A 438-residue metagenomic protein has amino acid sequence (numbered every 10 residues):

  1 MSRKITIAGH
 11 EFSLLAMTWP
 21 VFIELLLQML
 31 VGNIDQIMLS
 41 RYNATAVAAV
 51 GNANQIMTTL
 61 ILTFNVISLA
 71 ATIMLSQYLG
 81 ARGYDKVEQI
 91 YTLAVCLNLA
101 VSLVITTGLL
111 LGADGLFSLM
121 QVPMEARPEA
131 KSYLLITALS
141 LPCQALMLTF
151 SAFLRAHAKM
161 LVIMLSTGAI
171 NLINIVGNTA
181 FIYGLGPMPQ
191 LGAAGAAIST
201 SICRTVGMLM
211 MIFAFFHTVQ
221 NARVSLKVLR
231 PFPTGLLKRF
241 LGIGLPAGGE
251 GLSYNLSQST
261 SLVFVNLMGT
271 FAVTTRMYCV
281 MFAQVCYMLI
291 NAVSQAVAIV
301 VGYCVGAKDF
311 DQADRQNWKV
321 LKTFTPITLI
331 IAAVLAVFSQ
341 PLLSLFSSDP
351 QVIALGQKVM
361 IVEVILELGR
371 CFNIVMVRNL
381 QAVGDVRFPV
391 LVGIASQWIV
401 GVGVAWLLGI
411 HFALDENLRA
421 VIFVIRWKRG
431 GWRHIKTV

Functional and structural regions predicted by a protein language model:
M1-V21, L75-P142, M188-L245, V301-L366 (+1 more regions): Short alpha-helical transmembrane segments in multi-pass integral membrane proteins
A16, L39-T58, I90, E125-E129 (+5 more regions): Interfacial/gating helices of multi-pass transporter permease domains
A16-D35, I136, I170, C203-G207 (+4 more regions): Transmembrane helical elements of multi-pass membrane transporters/channels
V21, L25, Q36-I37, I73 (+14 more regions): Transmembrane alpha-helix boundary and packing residues in multipass membrane permease domains and related
L26, L30-A48, F117-M124, G177-L191 (+4 more regions): Helix-terminus/linker motif at the lipid-water interface of multi-pass membrane proteins
Q28, G32-D35, L39, I61-S68 (+17 more regions): Alpha-helical transmembrane segments and their lipid-water interface positions in multi-pass membrane proteins
V47-T107, Q144-I163, L262, T275-S339 (+1 more regions): Small-residue-rich hydrophobic transmembrane alpha-helices
S68, T137-A156, I163-N174, A196-I212 (+4 more regions): Short runs within selected transmembrane alpha-helices of multi-pass transporters and secretion channels
